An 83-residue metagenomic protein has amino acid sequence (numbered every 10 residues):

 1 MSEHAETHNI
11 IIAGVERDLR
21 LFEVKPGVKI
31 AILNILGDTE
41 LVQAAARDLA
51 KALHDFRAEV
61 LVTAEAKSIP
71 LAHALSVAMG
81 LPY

Functional and structural regions predicted by a protein language model:
M1-R57: Active-site-facing substrate-recognition patch
V60-Y83: Glycine-rich, small/polar surface segments that engage phosphate groups of diverse ligands
